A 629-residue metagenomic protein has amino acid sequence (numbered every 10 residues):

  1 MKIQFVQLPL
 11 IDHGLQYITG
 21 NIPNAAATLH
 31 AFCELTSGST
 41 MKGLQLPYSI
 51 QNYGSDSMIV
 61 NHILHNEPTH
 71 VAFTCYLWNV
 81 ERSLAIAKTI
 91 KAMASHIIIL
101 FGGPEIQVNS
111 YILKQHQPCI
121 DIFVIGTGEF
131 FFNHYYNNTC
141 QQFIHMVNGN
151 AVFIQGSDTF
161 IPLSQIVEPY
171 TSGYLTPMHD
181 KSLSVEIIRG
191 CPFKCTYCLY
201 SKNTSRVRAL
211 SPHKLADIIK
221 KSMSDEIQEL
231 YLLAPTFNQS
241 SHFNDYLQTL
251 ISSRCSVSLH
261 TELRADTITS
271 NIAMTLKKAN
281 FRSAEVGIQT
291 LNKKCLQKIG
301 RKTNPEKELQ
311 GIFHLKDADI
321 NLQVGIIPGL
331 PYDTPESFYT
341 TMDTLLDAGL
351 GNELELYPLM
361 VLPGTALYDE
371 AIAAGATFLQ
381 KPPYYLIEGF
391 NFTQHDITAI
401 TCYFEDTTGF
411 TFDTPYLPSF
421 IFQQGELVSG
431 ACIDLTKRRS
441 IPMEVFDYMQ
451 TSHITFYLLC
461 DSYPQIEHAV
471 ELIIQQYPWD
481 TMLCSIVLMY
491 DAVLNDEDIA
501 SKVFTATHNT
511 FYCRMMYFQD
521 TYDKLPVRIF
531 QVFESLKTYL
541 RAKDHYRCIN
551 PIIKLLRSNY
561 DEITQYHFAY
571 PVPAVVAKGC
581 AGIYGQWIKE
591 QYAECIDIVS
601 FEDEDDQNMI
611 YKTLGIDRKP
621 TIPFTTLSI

Functional and structural regions predicted by a protein language model:
K2, F32, T40-D158, M516-Y522 (+1 more regions): Glycine-rich beta-alpha loop elements in corrinoid/cobalamin-binding modules across cobalamin-dependent enzymes
K2-L15, T139, I144-N148, G349-N352 (+1 more regions): C-terminal accessory regions of radical SAM enzymes
I3, H70-A72, I98-L100, M223-L233 (+11 more regions): Conserved C-terminal portion of the radical SAM core fold that forms the substrate/S-adenosylmethionine-binding
D12-A27: Glycine- and acidic-residue-enriched helix-capping/strand-helix junction motifs
N21, V167-N321, P328-L330: Radical SAM [4Fe-4S] cluster-binding motif and immediate context
L29, I59-H62, R82, I86 (+10 more regions): A general structural detector for well-ordered alpha-helical segments in enzyme core domains, enriched
Y76, P104, E186, P235-F237 (+7 more regions): Active-site beta-loop-alpha junctions enriched in small/polar residues
D434-T455, D461-I549: Accessory helical-bundle/CTD segments and flexible terminal tails appended to RecA-like ATPase motors
